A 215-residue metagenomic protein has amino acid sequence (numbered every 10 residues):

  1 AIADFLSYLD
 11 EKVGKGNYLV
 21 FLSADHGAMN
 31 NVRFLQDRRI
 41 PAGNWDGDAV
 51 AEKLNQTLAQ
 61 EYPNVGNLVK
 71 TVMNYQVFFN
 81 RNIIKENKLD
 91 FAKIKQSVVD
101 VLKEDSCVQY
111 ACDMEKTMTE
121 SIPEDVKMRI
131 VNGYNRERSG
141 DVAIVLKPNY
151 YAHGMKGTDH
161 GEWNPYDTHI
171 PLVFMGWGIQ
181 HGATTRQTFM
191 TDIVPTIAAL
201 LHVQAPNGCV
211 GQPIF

Functional and structural regions predicted by a protein language model:
A1-E11, L172, I179: Extended hydrophobic/aromatic segments used for targeting, binding, or gating
A3-S7, Q96, D100, T191 (+3 more regions): Solvent-exposed, polar/charged alpha-helical surfaces in well-ordered, non-transmembrane soluble domains, broadly
D4-Y150: Secreted, luminal/periplasmic, and some membrane-associated catalytic domains that remodel anionic oxygen-ester
E11, M29, E104, G178 (+1 more regions): Short, well-ordered loop/turn and helix-capping segments at boundaries between secondary-structure elements and domains
A49-K88, D159-L201: Substrate-binding rim/cap in mid-to-C-terminal beta-strand-loop elements of soluble/periplasmic
Y151-M155, H181-G182: Short, solvent-exposed loop/turn elements at domain surfaces
R186, N207-G208: Short, charged, surface-exposed loops that flank catalytic or proteolytic processing sites
G208-F215: Long, internal low-complexity/basic segments
